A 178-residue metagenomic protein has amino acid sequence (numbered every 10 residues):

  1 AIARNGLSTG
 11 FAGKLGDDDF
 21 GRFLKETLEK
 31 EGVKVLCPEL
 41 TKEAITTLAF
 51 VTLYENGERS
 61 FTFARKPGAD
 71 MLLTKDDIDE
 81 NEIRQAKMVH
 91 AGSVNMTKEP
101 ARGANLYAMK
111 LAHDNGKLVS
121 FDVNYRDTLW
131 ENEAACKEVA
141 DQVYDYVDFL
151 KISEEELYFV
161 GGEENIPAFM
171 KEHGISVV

Functional and structural regions predicted by a protein language model:
A1-N5: Beta-barrel outer-membrane channel/assembly domains of diderm bacteria
S8-S93: Conserved N-terminal subdomain of the carbohydrate kinase-like
K66, V94, N124-T128, E155: Active-site beta-loop-alpha junctions enriched in small/polar residues
M71, T97-K98, T128, F159: Short glycine-rich, flexible loops that bind phosphorylated cofactors or substrates
E99-G116: Glycosyltransferases and closely related glycan-assembly transferases that use nucleotide-activated donors
N115, L129-V178: Conserved phosphate/ATP/ADP-binding segment of small-molecule kinases
G116-V123: Short beta-strand/loop segments at the ligand-binding rim of alpha/beta enzyme cores
